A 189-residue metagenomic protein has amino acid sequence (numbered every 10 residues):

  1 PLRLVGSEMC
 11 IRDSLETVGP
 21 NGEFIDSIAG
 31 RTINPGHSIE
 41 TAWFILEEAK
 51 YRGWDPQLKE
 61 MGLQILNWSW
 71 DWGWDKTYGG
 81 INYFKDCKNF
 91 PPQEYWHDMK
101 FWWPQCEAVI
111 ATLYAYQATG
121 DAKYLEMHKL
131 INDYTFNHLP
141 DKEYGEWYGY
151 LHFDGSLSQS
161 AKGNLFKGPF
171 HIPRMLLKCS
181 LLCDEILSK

Functional and structural regions predicted by a protein language model:
P1-G6, C10-I11: Single conserved hydrophobic/aromatic residue that forms the stacking wall/gate of nucleotide- or nucleobase-binding
L15-F24: Glycine-rich phosphate/pyrophosphate-binding loop and adjacent beta-alpha nucleotide/cofactor-binding cores
F24-W68, C87-N137, F153-K189: Aromatic (Trp/Tyr) and acidic
D71-W72: Alpha-helical adaptor scaffolds
D75: Acidic, divalent-cation-chelating loop motifs in proteins
Y78: Substrate-binding clefts and catalytic carboxylate motifs of secreted carbohydrate-active enzymes
N82-K85, D141-G155: A glycine-biased, small/acidic residue-tolerant capping/turn segment at secondary-structure junctions
